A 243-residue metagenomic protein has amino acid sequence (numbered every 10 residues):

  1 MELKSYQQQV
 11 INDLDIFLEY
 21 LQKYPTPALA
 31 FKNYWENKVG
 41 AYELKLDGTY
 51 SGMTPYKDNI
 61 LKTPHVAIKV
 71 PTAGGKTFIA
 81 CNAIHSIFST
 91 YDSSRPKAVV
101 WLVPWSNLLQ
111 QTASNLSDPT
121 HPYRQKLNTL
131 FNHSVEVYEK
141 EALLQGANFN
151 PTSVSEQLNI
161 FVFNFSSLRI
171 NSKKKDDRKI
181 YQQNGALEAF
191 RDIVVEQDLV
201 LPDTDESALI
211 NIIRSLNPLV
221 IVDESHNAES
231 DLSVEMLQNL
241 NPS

Functional and structural regions predicted by a protein language model:
M1-S243: RecA-like P-loop NTPase motor core of helicase/translocase proteins
